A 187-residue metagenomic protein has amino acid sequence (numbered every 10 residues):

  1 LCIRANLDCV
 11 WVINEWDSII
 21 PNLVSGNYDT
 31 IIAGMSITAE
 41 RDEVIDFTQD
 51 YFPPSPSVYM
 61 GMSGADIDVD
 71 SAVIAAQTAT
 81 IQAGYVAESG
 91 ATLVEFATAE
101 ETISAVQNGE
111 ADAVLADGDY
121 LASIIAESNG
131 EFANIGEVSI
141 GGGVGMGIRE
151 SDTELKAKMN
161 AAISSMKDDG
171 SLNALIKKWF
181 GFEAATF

Functional and structural regions predicted by a protein language model:
L1-A5, D70-S71, A76-I81, G145-E183: Extended ligand-binding regions for polar small-molecule ligands
L1-G34, D169: Extracytoplasmic small-molecule ligand-binding "clamshell" domains of the periplasmic binding protein/Venus flytrap
L1-I3, M35-S36, P53-S104, G118-A122 (+1 more regions): Bilobed "Venus flytrap"/periplasmic-binding protein-like clamshell domains and structurally analogous long
N6, S18, S25-G26, D42 (+4 more regions): Extracytoplasmic
N6-D8, V24-A33, Q107-Y120, G130-E131: Alpha-to-beta junction loops
V10-N22, T78-A79, V94-N108, G142: Short helix-initiation/N-cap motifs at beta->coil->alpha
M35-E43: Acidic, Gly/Pro-rich loop/turn segments at junctions of secondary structure
P53-V58, G118, A122-S164, F180-F187: Periplasmic-binding protein-like
